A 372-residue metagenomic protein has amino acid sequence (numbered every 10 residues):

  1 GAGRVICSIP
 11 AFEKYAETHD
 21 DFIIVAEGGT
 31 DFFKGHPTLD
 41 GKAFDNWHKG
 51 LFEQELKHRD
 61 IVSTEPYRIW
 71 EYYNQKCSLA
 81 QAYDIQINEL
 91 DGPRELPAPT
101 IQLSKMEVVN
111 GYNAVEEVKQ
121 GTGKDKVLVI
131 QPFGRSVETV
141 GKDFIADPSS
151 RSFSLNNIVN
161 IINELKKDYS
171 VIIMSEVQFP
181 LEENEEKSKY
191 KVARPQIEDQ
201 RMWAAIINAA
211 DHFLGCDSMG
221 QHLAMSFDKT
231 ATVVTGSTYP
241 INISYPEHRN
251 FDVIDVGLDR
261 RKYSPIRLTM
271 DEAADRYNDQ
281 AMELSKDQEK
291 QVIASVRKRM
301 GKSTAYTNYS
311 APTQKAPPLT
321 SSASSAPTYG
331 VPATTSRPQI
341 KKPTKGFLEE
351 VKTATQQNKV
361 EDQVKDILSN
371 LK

Functional and structural regions predicted by a protein language model:
G1-A80, M202-A205, G220-H222: Active-site and donor-binding regions of nucleotide-sugar-utilizing enzymes
G1-I9, F144-N242, H248-F251: Donor-binding and catalytic core of enzymes assembling or modifying cell-surface/extracellular glycoconjugates
F22-V25, V129, S170-I172, T232: A structural signal for isolated positions on well-ordered beta-strands in alpha/beta enzyme cores
H36-G50, K57-I61, N184-I197, E247-G257: Active-site regions of enzymes building and remodeling cell-envelope glycoconjugates
E65-N74, S78, A98-P99, N110-E183 (+1 more regions): Active-site donor-nucleotide binding/catalytic segment of nucleotide-sugar enzymes
R68-E117, E247-T320: Leloir-type glycosyltransferase catalytic cores
K119, K166, A274, I293 (+5 more regions): Residue-level detector of alpha-helical secondary structure
Y306-Y309, L319, Y329-V331, I340 (+4 more regions): Hydrophobic/aromatic hotspots within intrinsically disordered, low-complexity regions
